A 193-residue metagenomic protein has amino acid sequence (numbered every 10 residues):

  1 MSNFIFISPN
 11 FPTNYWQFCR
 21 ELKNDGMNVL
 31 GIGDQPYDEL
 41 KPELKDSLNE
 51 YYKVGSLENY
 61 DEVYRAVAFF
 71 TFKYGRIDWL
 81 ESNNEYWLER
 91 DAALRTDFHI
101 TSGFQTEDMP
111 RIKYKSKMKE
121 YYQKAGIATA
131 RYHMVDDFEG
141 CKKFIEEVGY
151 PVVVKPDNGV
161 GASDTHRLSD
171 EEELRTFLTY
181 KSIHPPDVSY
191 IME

Functional and structural regions predicted by a protein language model:
M1-E107, E139: ATP-binding N-terminal substructure of ATP-dependent carboxylate-amine bond-forming enzymes
R20, D61, R65-F72, E120-K124 (+2 more regions): Replace "anionic and nucleotidyl ligands
N24, S47, A128, E146-E147 (+1 more regions): A generic structural signal for short, non-catalytic loop/turn and secondary-structure boundary residues
L57, I112, V135, L168-E171: Conserved aromatic
G75-I77, G149, D187: Short, high-confidence coil segments that cap the C-terminus of an alpha-helix and link into the following beta-strand
R95-D164: A conserved helix-loop-beta module that forms one wall/lid of the active-site cleft in ATP-utilizing catalytic domains
A128-R131, P151-V154, R167-E193: Conserved ATP-binding module of the ATP-grasp superfamily
